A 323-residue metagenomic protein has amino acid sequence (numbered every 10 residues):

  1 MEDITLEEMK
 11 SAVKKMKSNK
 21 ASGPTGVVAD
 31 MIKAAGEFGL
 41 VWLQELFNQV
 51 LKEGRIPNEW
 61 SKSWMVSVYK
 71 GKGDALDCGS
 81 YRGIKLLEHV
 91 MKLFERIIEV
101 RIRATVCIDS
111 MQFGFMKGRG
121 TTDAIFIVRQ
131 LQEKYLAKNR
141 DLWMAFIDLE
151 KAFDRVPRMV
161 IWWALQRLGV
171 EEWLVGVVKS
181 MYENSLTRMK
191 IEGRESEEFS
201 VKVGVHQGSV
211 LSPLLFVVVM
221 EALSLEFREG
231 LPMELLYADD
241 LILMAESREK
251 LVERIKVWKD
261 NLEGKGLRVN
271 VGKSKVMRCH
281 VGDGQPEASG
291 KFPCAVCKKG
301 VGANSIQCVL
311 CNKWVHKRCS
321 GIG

Functional and structural regions predicted by a protein language model:
E2-H206, V210: Conserved pre-catalytic core of RNA-dependent polymerases
S22-T25, Q44, D77, R155-V156 (+4 more regions): Intrinsically disordered, low-complexity regions enriched in proline, serine, glycine and charged residues
K33, K151-L168, D240-K265, C279-G284: Catalytic palm subdomain of template-directed nucleic-acid polymerases, centered on the conserved carboxylate motif
L51-E53, R129-E133, L223, F227-G230 (+1 more regions): Eukaryotic intrinsically disordered and solvent-exposed regulatory patches
K70-G73, M91, G120, E150-A152 (+6 more regions): Conserved beta-strand elements of beta-rich interaction domains across eukaryotes, especially beta-propellers
I98-Q112, P213-M244: Active-site palm subdomain of RNA-directed nucleic acid polymerases
G193, V269-S289: Short, conserved micro-motifs composed of acidic
Q285, G290-G323: PHD-type zinc finger and closely related Cys/His-rich zinc-binding mini-domains in nuclear regulators
